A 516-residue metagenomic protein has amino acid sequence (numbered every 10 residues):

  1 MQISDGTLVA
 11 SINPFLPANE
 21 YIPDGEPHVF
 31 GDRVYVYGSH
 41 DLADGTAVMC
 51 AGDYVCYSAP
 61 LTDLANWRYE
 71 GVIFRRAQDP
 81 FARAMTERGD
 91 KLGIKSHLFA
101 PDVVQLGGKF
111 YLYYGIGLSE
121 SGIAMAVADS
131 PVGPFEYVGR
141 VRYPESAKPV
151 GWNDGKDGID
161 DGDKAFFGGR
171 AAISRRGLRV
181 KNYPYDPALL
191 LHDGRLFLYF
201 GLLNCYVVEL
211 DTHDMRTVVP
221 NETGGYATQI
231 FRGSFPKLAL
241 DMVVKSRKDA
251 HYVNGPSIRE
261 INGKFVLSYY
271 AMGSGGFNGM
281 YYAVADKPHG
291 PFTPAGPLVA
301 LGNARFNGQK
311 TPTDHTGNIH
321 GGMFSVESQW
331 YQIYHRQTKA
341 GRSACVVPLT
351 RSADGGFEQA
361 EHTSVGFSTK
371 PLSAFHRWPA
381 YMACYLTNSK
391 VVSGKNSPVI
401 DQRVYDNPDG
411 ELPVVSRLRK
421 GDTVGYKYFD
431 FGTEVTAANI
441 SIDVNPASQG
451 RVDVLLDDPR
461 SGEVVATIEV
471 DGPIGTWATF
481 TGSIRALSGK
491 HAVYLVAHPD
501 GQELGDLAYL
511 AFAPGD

Functional and structural regions predicted by a protein language model:
M1-D516: Carbohydrate-active catalytic/glycan-binding domains of CAZyme proteins, especially the secreted or lumenal ectodomains
